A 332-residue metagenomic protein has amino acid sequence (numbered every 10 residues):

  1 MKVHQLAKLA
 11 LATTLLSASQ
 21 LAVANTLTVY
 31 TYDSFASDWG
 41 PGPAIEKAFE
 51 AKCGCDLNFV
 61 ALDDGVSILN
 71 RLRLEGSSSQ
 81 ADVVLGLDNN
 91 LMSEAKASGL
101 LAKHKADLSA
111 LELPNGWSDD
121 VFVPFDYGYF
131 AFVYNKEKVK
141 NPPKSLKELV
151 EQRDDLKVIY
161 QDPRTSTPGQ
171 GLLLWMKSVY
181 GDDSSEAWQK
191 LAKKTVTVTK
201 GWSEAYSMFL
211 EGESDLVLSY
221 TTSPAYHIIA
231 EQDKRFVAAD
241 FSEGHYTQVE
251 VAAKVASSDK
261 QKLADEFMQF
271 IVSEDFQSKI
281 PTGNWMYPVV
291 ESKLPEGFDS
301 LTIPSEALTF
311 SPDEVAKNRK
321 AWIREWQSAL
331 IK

Functional and structural regions predicted by a protein language model:
N25-V83: Conserved N-terminal structural module of periplasmic/extracytoplasmic solute-binding proteins
Y32-G42, G65-V66, Q80-S214: Extracytoplasmic ligand-binding site segments that recognize negatively charged/polar headgroups
N90-E94, L210, S214-R235: A ligand-binding cleft/hinge motif common to bilobed small-molecule-binding domains
L111-P114, G128, W188-A192, V198-T199 (+2 more regions): Periplasmic-binding protein-like
A131-K138, K177, Q248-K260, K279: A bilobed periplasmic-binding-protein/Venus flytrap-type ligand-binding module shared by bacterial periplasmic
L156-T165, F270-L294: Periplasmic-binding protein-like
S184, P288-K332: An extracytoplasmic/periplasmic, membrane-proximal ligand-sensing/linker region
